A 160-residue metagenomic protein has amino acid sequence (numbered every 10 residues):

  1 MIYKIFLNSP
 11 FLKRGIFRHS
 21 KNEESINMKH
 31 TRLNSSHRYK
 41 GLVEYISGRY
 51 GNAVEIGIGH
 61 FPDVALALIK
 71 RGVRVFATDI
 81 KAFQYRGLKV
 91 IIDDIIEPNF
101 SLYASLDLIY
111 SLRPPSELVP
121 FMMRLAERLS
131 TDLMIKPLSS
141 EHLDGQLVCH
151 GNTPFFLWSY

Functional and structural regions predicted by a protein language model:
I2, N27-R49: S-adenosyl-L-methionine
L7-L12, R18-S20: Short hydrophobic targeting helices and cationic amphipathic motifs that mediate membrane/organellar targeting
Y50-H60: Conserved class I S-adenosyl-L-methionine
D63-K89: Class I SAM-dependent methyltransferase SAM/SAH-binding core
G87-P98: Conserved SAM-binding strand-loop segment of SAM-dependent methyltransferases
F100-L108: A short acidic, Gly/Pro-enriched loop at the edge of an enzyme's catalytic core that lines a small-molecule cofactor
D107-L118: A short SAM/SAH-binding and catalytic strip from SAM-dependent methyltransferases
S116-Y160: C-terminal substrate-binding/active-site "lid" region of AdoMet-derived donor-dependent transferases
